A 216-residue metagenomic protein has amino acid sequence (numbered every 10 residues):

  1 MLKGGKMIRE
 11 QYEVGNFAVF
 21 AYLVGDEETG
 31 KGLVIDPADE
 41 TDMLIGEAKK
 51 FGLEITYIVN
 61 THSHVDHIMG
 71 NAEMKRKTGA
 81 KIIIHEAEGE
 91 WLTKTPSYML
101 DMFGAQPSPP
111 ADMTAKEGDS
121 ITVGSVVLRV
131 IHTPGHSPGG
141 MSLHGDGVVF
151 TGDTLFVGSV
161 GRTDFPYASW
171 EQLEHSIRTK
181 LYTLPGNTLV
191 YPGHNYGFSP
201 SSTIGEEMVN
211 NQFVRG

Functional and structural regions predicted by a protein language model:
K6-F51, S142-G152: Conserved beta-strand hairpin/beta-sheet module of binuclear metal-dependent hydrolase folds, prominently
Y12, A115, I204: Hydrophobic residues at beta-strand termini and immediately following loops that shape nucleotide-binding pockets
V24, T61, T133: Conserved S/T- and glycine-rich ATP-binding loop of Class I adenylate-forming
E28-T29, D39, V65, E88 (+4 more regions): Short, glycine/acidic-enriched loop or turn micro-motifs at the edges of active sites
L33, V59, I82, F150 (+1 more regions): Residue-level marker for buried hydrophobic side chains located in beta-strands that build the well-ordered beta-sheet
L33-I35, Y57-V59, V130-H132: Short catalytic-loop micro-motif centered on adjacent basic/acidic residues
D39-V123, M208-F213: Active-site HxH/HxHxD metal-binding segment of metal-dependent hydrolases
S97-M99, A105, S120-V123, V127-H132 (+1 more regions): Metallo-beta-lactamase
